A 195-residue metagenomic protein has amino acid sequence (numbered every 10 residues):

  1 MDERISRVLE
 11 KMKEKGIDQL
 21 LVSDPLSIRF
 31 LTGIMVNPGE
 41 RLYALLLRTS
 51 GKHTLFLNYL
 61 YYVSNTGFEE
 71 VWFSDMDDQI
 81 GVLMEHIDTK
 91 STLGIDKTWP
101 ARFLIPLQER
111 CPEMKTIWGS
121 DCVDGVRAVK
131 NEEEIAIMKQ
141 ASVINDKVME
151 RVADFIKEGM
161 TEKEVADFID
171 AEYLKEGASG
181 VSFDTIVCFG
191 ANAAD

Functional and structural regions predicted by a protein language model:
M1-E150: A composition/biophysics-driven feature that prefers long, compositionally simple stretches
I28-P38, S120-V123, M160-D195: Short catalytic-site patches enriched in acidic/histidine residues that coordinate or position cofactors/metals
Y43-L46, Q108, A153, M160 (+2 more regions): Residue-level detector of alpha-helical recognition elements and their boundaries
P112, Q140-E150, D154-T161, D170-A178 (+1 more regions): Generic secondary-structure signature for well-ordered alpha-helical cores
